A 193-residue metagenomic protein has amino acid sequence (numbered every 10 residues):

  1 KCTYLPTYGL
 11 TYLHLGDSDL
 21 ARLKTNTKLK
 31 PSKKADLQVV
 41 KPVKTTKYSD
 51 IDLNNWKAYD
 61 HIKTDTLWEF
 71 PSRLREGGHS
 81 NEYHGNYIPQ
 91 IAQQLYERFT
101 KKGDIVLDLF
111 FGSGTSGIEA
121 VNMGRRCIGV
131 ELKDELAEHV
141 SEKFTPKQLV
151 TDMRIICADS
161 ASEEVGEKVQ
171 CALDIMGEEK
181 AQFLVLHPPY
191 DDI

Functional and structural regions predicted by a protein language model:
K1-I193: Class I S-adenosyl-L-methionine-dependent methyltransferase catalytic core
